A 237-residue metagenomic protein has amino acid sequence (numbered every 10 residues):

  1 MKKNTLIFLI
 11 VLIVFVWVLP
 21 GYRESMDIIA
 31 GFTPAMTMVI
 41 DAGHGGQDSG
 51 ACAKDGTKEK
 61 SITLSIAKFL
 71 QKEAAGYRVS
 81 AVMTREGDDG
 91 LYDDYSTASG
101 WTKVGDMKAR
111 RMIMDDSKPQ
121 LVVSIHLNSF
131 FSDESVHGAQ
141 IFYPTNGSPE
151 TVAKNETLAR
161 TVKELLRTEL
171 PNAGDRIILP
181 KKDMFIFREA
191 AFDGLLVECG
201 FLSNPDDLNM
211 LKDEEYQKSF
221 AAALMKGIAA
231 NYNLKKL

Functional and structural regions predicted by a protein language model:
M1-L237: Catalytic-site microenvironment of enzymes that process N-acetyl-hexosamine-containing cell-wall polysaccharides
